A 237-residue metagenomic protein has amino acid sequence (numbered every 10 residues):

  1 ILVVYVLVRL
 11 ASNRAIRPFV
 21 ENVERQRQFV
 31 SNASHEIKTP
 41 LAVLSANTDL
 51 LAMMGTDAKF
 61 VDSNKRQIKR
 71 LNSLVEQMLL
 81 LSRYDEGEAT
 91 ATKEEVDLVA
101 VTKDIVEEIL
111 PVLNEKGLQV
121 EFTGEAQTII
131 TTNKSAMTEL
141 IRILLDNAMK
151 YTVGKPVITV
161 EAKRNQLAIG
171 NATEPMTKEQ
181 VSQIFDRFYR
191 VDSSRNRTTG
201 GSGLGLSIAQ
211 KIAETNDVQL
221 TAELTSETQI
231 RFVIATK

Functional and structural regions predicted by a protein language model:
R66-L74: Short alpha-helical segment of the dimerization/phosphotransfer core of two-component systems
E86-A91, I129-N133: Conserved micro-motifs of the catalytic ATP-binding
E94-E95, N114, Q119-I129, K163: Conserved catalytic submotifs in the C-terminal HATPase_c
A148-M149: Short helix-loop "hinge" at the ATP-lid/N-box region of the Bergerat-fold HATPase_c
K155-Q166: Short beta-strand/loop element within the Bergerat-fold HATPase_c
M176-R190: Short conserved segment of the HATPase_c
D217-L224: Glycine-rich ATP-binding loops of the HATPase_c
